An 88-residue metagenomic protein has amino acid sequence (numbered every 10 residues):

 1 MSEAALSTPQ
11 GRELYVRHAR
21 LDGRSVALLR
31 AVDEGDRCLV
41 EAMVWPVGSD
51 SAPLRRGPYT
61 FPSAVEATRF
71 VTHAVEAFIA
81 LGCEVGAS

Functional and structural regions predicted by a protein language model:
M1-S25, D50-P53, P62, S88: Negatively charged, low-complexity tracts enriched in Asp/Glu with abundant Ser/Thr
R12, D22-D33, T68, A77-S88: Short, mixed-charge low-complexity intrinsically disordered segments
L14, P58-T60, A77: Intrinsically disordered, low-complexity N-terminal regions enriched in serine/proline/glycine with scattered basic
G23, R37, E41-V44, A67-T68 (+2 more regions): Low-complexity, intrinsically disordered short peptide segments enriched in small/polar/basic residues
A27-G57: Short aromatic-glycine-(Arg/Gly/Cys) micro-motifs in beta-strand/loop hairpins
W45-P46, P58-Y59, H73, G86-S88: Short, charged/polar low-complexity linear motifs in solvent-exposed/disordered segments
S51-A52, P62-L81: A short, charged, amphipathic alpha-helix used as a generic interaction element across diverse proteins
